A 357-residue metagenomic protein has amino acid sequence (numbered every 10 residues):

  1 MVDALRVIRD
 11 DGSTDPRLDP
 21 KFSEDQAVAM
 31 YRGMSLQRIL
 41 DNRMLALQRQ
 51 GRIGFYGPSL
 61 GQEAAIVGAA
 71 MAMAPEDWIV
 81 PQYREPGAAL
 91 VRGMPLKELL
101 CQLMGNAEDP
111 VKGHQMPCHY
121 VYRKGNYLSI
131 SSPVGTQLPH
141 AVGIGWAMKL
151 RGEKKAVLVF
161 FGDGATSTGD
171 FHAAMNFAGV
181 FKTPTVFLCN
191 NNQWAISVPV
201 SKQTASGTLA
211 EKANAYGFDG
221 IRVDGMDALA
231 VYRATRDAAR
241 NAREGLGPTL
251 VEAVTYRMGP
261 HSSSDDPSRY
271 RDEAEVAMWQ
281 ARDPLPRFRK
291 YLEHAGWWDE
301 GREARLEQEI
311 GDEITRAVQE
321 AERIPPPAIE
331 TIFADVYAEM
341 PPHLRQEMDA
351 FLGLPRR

Functional and structural regions predicted by a protein language model:
M1-A65, G259, D266-S268, E273-R357: Conserved acidic/glycine
V2-D3, R17, N42, Q50-G51 (+11 more regions): Residue-level signal for pocket-adjacent positions within structured domains
S13-T14, P86, N192-A195: A short, flexible beta-alpha/helix-coil linker loop
I39-N42, A46-T183, P199-A205, A210 (+1 more regions): Cofactor-binding active-site loop characterized by glycine-rich and histidine/acidic residues
A65, L90, I196, V231 (+2 more regions): Short secondary-structure boundary/hinge segments and terminal tails
Y83, A253-T255, V336: A general secondary-structure junction signal
N126-R323: Glycine-rich ThDP/TPP pyrophosphate-binding loop and its adjacent helix/strand module within ThDP-dependent enzymes
